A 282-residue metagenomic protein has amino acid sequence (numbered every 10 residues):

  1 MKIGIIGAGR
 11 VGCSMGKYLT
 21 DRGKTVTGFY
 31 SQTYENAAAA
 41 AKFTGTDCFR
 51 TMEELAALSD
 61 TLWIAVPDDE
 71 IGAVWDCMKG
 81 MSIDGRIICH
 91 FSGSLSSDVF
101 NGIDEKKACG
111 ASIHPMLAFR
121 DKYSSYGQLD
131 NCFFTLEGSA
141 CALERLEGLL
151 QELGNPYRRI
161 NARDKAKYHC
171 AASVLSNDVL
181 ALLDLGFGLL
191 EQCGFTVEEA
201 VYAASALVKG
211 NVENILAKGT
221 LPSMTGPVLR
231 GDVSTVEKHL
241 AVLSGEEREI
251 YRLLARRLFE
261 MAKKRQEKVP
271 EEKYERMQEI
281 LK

Functional and structural regions predicted by a protein language model:
M1-E54: NAD(P)+-binding Rossmann beta1-loop-alpha1 motif at the extreme N-terminus of oxidoreductases
T27-S31, I88-F91, L136: Short, hydrophobic beta-strand segments that form beta-sheet elements in well-ordered domains
Q32-N36, G93-S96, A140-C141: Short, polar loop motifs at secondary-structure junctions
A37-F43, K107, S124-L216, Q278: Internal alpha-helical scaffold of NAD(P)-dependent oxidoreductase catalytic cores
T44-S124: Rossmann-like NAD(P)(H) cofactor-binding subdomain of soluble oxidoreductases
E213-V269: Interdomain hinge/lid region at the active-site interface of Rossmann-like NAD(P)-dependent oxidoreductases
A262-K282: NAD(P)-dependent dehydrogenase/reductase Rossmann-like domain
